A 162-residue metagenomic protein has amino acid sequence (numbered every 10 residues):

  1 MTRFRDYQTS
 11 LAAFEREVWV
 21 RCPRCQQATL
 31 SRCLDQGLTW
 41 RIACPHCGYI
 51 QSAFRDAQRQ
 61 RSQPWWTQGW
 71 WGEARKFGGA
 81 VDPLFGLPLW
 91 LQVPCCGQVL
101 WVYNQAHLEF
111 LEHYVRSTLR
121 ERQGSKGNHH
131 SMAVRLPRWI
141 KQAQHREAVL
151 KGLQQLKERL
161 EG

Functional and structural regions predicted by a protein language model:
M1-W70: N-terminal cysteine/histidine-rich coordination modules
A13-R16, V102, G127, Q144: Residue-level detector of secondary-structure boundary/capping sites
E15, V20-C25, C44-C47, Q51 (+6 more regions): Generic structural hydrophobic/aromatic packing signal, biased to beta-strands
Y49, H113-S117, E158: Short, intrinsically disordered, mixed-charge
A57, P64-M132, R138: Extended interfacial segments that mediate partner engagement and assembly in macromolecular machines
R61-G69, Q92, G152-G162: Short, surface-exposed, charge-dense and proline/glycine-enriched linear segments
M132-G162: C-terminal, charged low-complexity interaction regions
